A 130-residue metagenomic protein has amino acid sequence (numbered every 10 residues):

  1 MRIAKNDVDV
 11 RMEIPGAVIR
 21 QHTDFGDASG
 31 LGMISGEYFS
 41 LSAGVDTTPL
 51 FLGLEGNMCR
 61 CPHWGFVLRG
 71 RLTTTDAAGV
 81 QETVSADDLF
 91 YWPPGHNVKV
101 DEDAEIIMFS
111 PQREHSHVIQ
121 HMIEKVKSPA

Functional and structural regions predicted by a protein language model:
M1-T48, E55, A130: A short, N-terminal "cap"/entry segment at the start of jelly-roll beta-barrel domains of the cupin/DSBH fold
I3, K99-A130: Double-stranded beta-helix
G36-Y38, W64, Q81, L89 (+1 more regions): Conserved hydrophobic/aromatic beta-strand scaffold that supports enzyme active sites
T47-R60, K125: Vicinal oxygen chelate
N57-T74: Short, conserved beta-strand element in jelly-roll/cupin
G65-F66, Y91, K99: Well-ordered beta-strand positions
R69, G95, D103: ATP/adenylate-binding site constellation spanning eukaryotic-like Ser/Thr protein kinases, ABC-transporter
D76-H96: Short acidic-glycine-tyrosine-enriched beta hairpin
